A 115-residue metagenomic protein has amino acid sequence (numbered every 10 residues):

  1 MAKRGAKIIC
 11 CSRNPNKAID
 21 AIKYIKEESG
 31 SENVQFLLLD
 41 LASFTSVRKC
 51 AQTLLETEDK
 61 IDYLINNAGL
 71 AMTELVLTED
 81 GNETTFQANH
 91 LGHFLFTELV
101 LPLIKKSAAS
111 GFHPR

Functional and structural regions predicted by a protein language model:
M1-R115: Rossmann-fold NAD(P)H-dependent dehydrogenase/reductase core
